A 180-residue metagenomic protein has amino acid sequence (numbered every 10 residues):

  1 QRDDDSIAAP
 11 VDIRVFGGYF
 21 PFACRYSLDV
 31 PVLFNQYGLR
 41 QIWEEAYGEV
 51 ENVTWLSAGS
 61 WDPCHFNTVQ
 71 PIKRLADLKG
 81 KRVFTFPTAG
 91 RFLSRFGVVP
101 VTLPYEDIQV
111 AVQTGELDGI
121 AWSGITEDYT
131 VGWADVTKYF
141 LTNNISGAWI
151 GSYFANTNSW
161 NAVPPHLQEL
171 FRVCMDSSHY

Functional and structural regions predicted by a protein language model:
Q1-D29, E45-Y180: N-terminal secretory/targeting leader peptides
V32-L33: Ser/Thr/Gly-rich flexible loops in soluble cytosolic domains mediating phosphotransfer, phosphorylation
Y37-Q41: Core domains of carbohydrate- and sulfate-ester-processing enzymes
